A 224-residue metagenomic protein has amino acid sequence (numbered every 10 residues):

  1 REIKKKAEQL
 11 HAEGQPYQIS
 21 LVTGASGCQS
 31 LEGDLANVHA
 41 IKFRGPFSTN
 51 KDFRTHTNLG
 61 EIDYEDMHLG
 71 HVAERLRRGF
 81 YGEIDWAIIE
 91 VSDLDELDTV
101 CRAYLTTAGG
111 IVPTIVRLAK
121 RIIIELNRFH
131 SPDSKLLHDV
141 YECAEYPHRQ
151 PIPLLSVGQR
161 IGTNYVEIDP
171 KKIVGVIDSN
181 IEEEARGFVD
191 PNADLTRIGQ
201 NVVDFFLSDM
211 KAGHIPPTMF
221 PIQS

Functional and structural regions predicted by a protein language model:
R1-S224: Conserved alpha/beta enzyme-core scaffold
